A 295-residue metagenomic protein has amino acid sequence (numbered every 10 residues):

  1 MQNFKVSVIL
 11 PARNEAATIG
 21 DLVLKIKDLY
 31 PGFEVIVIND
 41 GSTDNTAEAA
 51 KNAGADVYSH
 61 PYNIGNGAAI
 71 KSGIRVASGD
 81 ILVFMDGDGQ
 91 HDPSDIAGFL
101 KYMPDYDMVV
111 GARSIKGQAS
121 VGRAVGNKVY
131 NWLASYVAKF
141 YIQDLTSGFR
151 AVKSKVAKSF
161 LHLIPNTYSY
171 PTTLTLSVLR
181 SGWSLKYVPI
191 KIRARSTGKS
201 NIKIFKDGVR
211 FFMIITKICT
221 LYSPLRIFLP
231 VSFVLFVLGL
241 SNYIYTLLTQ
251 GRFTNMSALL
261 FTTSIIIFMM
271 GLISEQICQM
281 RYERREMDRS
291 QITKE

Functional and structural regions predicted by a protein language model:
M1-A124, K128, A151-L161, T173-L176 (+4 more regions): Structured catalytic core of nucleotide-sugar glycosyltransferases
R13, I164-P165, I267: Residues at alpha-helix boundaries and short interhelical turns
D28, K158-S159, I214, Q279-Y282: Charged/polar, solvent-exposed surface patches and flexible loops
G65, A69-A77, Q90, S94 (+2 more regions): Conserved catalytic loops of nucleotide-sugar-dependent glycosyltransferases that act on lipid-linked
P224-E295: Membrane-embedded multi-pass helical conduit in multi-pass membrane proteins, especially envelope-biosynthetic
